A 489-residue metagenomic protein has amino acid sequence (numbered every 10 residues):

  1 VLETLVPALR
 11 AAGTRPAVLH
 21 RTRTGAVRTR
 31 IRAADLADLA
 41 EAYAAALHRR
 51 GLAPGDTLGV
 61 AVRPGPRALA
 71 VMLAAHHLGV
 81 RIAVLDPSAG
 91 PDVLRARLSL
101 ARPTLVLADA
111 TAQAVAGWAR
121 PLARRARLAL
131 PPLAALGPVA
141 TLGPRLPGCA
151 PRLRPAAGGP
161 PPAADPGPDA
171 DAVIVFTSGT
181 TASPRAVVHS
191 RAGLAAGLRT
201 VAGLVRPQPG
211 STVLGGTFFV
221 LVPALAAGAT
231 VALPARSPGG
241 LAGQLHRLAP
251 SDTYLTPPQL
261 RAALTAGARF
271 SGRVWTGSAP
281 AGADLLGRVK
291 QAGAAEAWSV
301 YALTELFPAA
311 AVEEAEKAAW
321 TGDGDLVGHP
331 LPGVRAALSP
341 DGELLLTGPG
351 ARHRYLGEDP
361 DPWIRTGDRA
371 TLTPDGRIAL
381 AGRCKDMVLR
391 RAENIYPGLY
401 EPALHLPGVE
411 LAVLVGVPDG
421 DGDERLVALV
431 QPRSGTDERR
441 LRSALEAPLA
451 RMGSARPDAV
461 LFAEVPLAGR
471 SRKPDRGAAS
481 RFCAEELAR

Functional and structural regions predicted by a protein language model:
T14-P16, P155-F176, S183-V188, G203-T212 (+1 more regions): Conserved pre-ATP/AMP-binding loop-to-beta segment of ANL
A17-G51, G59-G65, G90-R95, A186-A192: Conserved AMP-binding/adenylate-forming core of the ANL superfamily
G25, T111-P168, S183: ANL superfamily adenylate-forming
R30-A34, D165-P166, A172-R199, T230 (+1 more regions): Conserved AMP-binding A3 loop
H76, L194-D252, P257: Conserved AMP-binding/adenylation subdomain of ANL enzymes
V106-A108, R369-A455: AMP-binding/adenylate-forming catalytic core of the ANL superfamily
L142-R145, P151-R152, D252, A263-T321 (+1 more regions): Gly/Ser/Thr-rich phosphate-binding loop
V388, V415, V427-L429, A447-R489: Conserved C-terminal "lid"/linker of ANL adenylate-forming enzymes
